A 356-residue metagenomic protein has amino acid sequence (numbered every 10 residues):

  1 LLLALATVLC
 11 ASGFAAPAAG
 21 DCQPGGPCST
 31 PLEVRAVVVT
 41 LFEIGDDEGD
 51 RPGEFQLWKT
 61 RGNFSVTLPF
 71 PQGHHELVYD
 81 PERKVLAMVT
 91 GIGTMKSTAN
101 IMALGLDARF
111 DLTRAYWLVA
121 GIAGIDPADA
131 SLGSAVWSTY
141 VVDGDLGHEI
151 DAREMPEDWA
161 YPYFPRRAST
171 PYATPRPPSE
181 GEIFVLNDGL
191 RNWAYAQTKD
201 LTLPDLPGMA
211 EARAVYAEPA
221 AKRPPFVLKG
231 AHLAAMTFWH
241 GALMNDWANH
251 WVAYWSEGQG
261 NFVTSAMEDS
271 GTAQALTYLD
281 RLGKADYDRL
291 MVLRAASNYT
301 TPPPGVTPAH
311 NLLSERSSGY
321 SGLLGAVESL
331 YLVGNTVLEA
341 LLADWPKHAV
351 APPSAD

Functional and structural regions predicted by a protein language model:
L2-S12: Bacterial N-terminal signal peptides
G13-D21: Signal peptide processing junction and immediate N-terminal pro/mature segment of secreted/exported proteins
G20-D356: Accessory terminal and edge-of-domain segments that mediate assembly/interaction and cofactor placement around
